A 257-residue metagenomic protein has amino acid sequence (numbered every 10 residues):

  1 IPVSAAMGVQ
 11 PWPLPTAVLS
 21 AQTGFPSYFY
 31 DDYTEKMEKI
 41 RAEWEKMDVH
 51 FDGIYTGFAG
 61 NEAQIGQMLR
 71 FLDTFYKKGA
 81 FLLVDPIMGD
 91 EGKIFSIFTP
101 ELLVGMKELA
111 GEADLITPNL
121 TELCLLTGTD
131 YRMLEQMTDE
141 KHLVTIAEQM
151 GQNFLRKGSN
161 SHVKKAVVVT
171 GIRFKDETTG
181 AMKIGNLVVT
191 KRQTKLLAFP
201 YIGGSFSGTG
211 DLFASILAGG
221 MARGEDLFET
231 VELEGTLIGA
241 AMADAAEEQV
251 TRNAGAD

Functional and structural regions predicted by a protein language model:
I1-S96, A256-D257: Conserved N-terminal subdomain of the carbohydrate kinase-like
A17-L19, G60, M88-D90, E122 (+3 more regions): Glycine-rich beta-alpha junction loops
G53-G57, L83-E91, T117-L126, V169-G171 (+1 more regions): Short beta-strands and strand-loop turn motifs
I97-T194: Conserved phosphate/ATP/ADP-binding segment of small-molecule kinases
T194-G208: Short pre-catalytic strand/loop immediately N-terminal to key active-site residues, enriched for Gly-Thr
S205-L227, V231: Short, small-residue alpha-helix embedded
F228-D257: Charged C-terminal helix
